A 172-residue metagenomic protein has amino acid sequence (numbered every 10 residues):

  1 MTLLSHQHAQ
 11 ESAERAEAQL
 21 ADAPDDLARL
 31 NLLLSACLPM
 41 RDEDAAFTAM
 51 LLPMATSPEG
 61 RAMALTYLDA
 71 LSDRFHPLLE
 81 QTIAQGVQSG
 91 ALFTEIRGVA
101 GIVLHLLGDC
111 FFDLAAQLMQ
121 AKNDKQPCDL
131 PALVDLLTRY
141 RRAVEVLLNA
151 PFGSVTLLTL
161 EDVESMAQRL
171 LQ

Functional and structural regions predicted by a protein language model:
M1, S5, A9, L65-H76 (+3 more regions): Amphipathic, non-transmembrane alpha-helical scaffold segments
L3, Q7, E14-F47, I96-V103 (+1 more regions): Hydrophobic alpha-helical connector segments
E11, R15, R41-T48, P58 (+3 more regions): A short secondary-structure junction motif
A13, E17-P24, L52-T56, Q88-A91 (+2 more regions): Short, flexible helix-adjacent loops and helix caps
Q19, S35-D42, M50-E59, V87 (+1 more regions): Helix-loop "lid/cap" segments that line or gate small-molecule binding pockets
L27-A28, Y67-L71, A84-H105, P131-D135 (+1 more regions): All-alpha amphipathic helical-bundle segments outside canonical DNA-binding/catalytic cores that form hydrophobic
E43-E80, A91-V99, Q126-P127: Short secondary-structure transition hinges
D73, P77, Q81-S89, F112-Q172: C-terminal peripheral helix-coil segments that are non-catalytic and often amphipathic
